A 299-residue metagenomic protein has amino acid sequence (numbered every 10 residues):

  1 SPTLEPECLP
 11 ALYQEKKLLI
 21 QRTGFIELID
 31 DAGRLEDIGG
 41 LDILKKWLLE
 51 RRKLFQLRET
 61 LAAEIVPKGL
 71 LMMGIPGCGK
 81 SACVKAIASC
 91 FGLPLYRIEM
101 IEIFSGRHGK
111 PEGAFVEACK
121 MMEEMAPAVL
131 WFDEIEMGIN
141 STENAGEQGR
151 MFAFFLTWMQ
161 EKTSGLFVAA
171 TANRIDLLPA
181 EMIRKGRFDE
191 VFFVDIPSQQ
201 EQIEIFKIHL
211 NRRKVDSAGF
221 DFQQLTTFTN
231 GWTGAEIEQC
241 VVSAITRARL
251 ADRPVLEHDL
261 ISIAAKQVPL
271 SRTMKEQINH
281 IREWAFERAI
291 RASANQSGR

Functional and structural regions predicted by a protein language model:
S1-K46: AAA+ P-loop ATPase mechanoenzymes
S1-L18, T227-T273: AAA+ ATPase "lid" subdomain C-terminal helix
E15-T23, L54-R58, R212, G231 (+2 more regions): A structural signal for alpha-helix termini and helix-coil/disorder junctions
G24, Q56-E59, L130, E143 (+2 more regions): Short amphipathic alpha-helical interaction/hinge segments
F25-D30, I135-M137, F220, S243: Short acidic (Asp/Glu) and glycine-rich catalytic loops that position anionic groups and cofactors
F25-D31, A63-E64, K275-N279: Short coil/turn segments at secondary-structure boundaries
L35-T227, W232: Walker A/P-loop NTP-binding motif of AAA+ ATPase domains
P254-R299: Non-catalytic, charged low-complexity extensions flanking SF2 helicase motor domains
